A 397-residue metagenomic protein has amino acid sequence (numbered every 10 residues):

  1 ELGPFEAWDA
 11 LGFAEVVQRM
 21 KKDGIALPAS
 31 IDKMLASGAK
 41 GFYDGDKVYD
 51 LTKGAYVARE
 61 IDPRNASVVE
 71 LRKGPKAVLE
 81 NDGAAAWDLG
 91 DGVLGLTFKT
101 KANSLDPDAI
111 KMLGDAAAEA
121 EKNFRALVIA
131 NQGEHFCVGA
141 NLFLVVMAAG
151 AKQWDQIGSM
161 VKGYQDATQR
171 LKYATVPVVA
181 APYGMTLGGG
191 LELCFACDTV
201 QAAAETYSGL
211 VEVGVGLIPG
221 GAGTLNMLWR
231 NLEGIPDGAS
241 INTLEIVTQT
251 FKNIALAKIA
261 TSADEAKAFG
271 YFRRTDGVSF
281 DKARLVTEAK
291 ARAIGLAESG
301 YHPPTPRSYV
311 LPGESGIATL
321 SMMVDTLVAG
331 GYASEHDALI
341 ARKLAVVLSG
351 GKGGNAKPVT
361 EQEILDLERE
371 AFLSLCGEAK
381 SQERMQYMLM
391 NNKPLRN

Functional and structural regions predicted by a protein language model:
E1-L127, N131-E134, F143-V176, Y183-L187 (+3 more regions): N-terminal glycine-rich phosphate-binding loop for ADP-containing cofactors
F136-V138: A structural motif shared across PLP-dependent enzymes of the aminotransferase-like
E192: Short alpha-helical segment that forms part of, or immediately flanks, the ligand-binding pocket in carbohydrate-active
